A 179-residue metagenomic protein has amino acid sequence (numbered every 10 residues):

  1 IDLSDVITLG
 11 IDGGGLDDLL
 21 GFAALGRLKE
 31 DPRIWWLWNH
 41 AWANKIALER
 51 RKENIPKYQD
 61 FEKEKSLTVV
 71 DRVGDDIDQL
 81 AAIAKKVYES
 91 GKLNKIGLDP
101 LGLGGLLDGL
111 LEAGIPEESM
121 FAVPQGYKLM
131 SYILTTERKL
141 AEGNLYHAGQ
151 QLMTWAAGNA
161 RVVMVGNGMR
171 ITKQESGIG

Functional and structural regions predicted by a protein language model:
I1-G126, M130, L134, H147-G179: RNase H-like, metal-dependent nuclease domains and their acidic two-metal-ion catalytic environment used
I133-E142: Short, surface-exposed amphipathic charged segments that create phosphate/polyanion-binding patches used for binding
